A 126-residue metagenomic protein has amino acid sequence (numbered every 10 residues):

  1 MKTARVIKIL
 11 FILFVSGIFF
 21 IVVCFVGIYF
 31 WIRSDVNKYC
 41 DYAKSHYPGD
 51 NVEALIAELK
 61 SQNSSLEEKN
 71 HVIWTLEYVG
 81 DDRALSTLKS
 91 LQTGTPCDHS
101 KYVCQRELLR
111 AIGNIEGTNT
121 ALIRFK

Functional and structural regions predicted by a protein language model:
M1-I7: N-terminal Lys/Arg-rich, disordered targeting/topogenic segments
V6, I12, L109-A111: Short amphipathic alpha-helical "recognition" segments used for binding
K8-I28: Hydrophobic membrane-insertion alpha-helices, especially the h-region of bacterial N-terminal signal peptides
I18-I21, K38, N51-E53: Generic detector of short, locally flexible boundary/turn motifs and exposed helical patches
C24-Y47, A57, E67-D81, S100-T118: Structural detector for internal amphipathic alpha-helices that build alpha-solenoid repeat scaffolds
S45-K60, D81-T93, T118-K126: Amphipathic alpha-helical scaffolding segments comprising HEAT/armadillo-like alpha-solenoid repeats
